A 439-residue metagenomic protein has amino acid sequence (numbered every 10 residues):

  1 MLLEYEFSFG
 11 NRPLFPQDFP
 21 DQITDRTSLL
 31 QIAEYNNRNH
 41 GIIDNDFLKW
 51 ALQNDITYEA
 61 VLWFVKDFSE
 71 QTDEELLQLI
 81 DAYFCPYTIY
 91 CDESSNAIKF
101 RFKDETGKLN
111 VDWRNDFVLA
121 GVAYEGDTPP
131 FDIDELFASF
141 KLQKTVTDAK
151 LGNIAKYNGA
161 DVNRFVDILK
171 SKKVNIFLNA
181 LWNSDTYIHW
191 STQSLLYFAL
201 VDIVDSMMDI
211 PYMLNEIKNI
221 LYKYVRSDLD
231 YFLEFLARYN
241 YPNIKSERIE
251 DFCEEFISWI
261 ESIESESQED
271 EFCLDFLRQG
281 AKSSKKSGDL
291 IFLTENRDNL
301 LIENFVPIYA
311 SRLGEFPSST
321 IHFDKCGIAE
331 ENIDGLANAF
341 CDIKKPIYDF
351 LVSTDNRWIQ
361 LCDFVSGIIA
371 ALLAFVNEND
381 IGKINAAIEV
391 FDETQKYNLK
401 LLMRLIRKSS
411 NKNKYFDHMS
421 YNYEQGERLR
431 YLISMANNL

Functional and structural regions predicted by a protein language model:
L2-E4: N-terminal acidic, proline/glycine-rich, low-complexity intrinsically disordered segments
S28-A33, F47: A short amphipathic alpha-helical interaction element
H40-I43: Charged, low-complexity interaction regions
L48-L439: Phosphate-ester processing/binding pockets and catalytic centers
